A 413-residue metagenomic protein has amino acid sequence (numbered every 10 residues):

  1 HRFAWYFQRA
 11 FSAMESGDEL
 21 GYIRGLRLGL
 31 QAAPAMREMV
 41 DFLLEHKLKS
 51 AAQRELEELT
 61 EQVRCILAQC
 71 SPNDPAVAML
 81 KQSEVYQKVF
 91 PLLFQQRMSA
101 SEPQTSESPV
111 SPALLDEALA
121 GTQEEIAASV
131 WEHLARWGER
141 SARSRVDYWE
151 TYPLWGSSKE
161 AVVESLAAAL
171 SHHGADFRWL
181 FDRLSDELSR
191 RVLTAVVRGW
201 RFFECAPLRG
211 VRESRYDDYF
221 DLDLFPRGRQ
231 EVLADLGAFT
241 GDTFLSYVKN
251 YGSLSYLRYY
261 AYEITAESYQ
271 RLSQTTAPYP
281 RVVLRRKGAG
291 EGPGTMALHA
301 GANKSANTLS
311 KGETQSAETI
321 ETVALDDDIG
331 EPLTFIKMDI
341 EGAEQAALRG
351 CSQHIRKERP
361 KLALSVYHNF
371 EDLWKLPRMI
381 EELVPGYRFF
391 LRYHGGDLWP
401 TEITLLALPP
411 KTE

Functional and structural regions predicted by a protein language model:
R9, S16-E413: Phosphate/nucleotide-binding beta-alpha loop and adjacent structural elements of enzyme active sites
